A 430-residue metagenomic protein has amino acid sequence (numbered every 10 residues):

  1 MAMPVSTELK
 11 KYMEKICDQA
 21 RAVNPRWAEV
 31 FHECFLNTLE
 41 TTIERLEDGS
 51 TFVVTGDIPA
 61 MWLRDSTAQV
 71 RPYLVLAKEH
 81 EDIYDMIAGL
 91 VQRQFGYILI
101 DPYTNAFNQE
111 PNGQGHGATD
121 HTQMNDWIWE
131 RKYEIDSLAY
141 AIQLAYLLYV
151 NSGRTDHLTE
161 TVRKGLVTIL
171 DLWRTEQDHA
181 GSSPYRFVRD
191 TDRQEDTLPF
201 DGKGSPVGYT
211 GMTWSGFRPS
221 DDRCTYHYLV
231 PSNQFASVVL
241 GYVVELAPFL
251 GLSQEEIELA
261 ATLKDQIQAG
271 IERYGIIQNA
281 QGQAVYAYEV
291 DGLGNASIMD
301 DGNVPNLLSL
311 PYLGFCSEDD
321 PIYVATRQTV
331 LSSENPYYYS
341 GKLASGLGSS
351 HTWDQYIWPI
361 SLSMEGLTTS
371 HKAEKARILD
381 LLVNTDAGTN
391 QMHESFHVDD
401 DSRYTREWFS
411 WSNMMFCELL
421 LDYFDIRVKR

Functional and structural regions predicted by a protein language model:
M1-R64: Low-complexity, Ser/Thr/Pro/Gly-enriched N-terminal "stalk/linker" regions
L9-V23, A68-E81, Y140-T155, Q234-S253 (+3 more regions): Well-ordered alpha-helical scaffold segments within catalytic/enzyme domains
V30, C34, E81-Y97, R154-R174 (+3 more regions): Extended, well-ordered alpha-helical scaffold segments
N37-D48, N112-H121, P206-R218, G388-E394: Active-site-adjacent bridging/hinge elements
V53-A60, N125-K132, D136, E160 (+4 more regions): Short, solvent-exposed segments of well-ordered alpha helices
P59-I87, V91-R193, S410-I426: Aromatic-rich carbohydrate-recognition surfaces in CAZymes
L99-Y103, E110, T122, L170-S237 (+2 more regions): Extended ligand-binding clefts on enzyme/binding-domain cores
D120-D126, R131-E134, S297-S317, Q355-R430: C-terminal capping/lid segments that line or modulate ligand- or cofactor-binding pockets
